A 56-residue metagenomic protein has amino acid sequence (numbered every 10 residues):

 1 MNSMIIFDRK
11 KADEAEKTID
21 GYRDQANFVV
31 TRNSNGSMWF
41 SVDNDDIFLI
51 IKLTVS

Functional and structural regions predicted by a protein language model:
M1-S37: Structured alpha/beta or helical-core interaction and ligand-binding surfaces enriched in interleaved
S34-S56: Short, compact, well-ordered microdomains
